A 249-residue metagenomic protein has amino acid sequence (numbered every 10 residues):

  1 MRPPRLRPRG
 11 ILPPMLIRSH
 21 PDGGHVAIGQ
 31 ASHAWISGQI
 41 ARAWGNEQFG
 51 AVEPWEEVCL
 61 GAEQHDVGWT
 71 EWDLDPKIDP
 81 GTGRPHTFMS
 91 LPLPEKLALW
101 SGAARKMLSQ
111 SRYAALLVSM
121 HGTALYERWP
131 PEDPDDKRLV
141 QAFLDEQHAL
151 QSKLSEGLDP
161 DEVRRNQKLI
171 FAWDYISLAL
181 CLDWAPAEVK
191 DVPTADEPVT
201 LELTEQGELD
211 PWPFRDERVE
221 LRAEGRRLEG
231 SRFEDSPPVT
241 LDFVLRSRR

Functional and structural regions predicted by a protein language model:
R2-P14: Short, Lys/Arg-enriched N-terminal segments with co-localized hydrophobic residues within the first ~10-30 amino acids
R5-P8, P21, L228: Intrinsically disordered, low-complexity segments enriched in small/polar residues
P13, D22, A43, E47 (+3 more regions): Sparse, context-dependent recognition of short Cys/His-centered cofactor- or disulfide-binding micro-motifs
I17-I28, G38-Q39, E57-D183: Divalent metal-dependent catalytic cores for phosphoryl transfer on phosphate-bearing substrates
V26-E56: Alpha-helical phosphate/pyrophosphate-handling elements in metalloenzyme active cores
D135-R249: Non-catalytic terminal regions of proteins
